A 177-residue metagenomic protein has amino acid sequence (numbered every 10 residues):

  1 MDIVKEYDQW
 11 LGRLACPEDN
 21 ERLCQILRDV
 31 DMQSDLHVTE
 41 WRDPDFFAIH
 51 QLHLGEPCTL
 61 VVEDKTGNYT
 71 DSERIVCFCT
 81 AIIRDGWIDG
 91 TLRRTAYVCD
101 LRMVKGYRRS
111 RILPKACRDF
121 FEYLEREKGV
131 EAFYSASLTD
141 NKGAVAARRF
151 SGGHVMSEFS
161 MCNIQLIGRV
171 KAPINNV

Functional and structural regions predicted by a protein language model:
M1-F47, Y97, I167-V177: Short amphipathic alpha-helix that is part of the acyltransferase structural core
D31-V61, K65-T70: Active-site rim helix/loop that mediates acceptor-substrate recognition in acyltransferases
V61, D71-R84, Y97: Conserved beta-strand in the GNAT
D85-L92: A short, polar/charged loop-to-alpha-helix boundary motif
L92-K105: Conserved acetyl-CoA binding element of GNAT-fold acetyltransferases
M103, R108-Y123: Conserved acetyl-CoA-binding loop-helix of GNAT-fold acetyltransferases
L124-T139: Conserved GNAT acetyl-CoA-binding A-motif
A136-N176: Active-site/acyl-donor-binding loops of N-acyltransferases
